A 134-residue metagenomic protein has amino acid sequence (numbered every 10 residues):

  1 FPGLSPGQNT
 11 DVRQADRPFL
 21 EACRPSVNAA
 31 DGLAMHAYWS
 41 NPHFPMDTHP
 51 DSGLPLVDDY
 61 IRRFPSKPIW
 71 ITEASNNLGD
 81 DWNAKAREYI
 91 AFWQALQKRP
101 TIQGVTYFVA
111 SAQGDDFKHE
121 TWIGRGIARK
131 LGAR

Functional and structural regions predicted by a protein language model:
F1-G7, V27-A30: A substrate-binding/cap region within the structured catalytic cores of diverse enzymes
P6-R17: Active-site-adjacent "subsite" loops/lids of carbohydrate-active enzymes
D11-V12, P45-T48, D80-A84: Short, solvent-exposed loop/turn segments at secondary-structure boundaries
D16-D51, V57-D58, P65-N77, Q103-Q113 (+1 more regions): Aromatic- and acid-rich polysaccharide-binding/catalytic face of secreted or lumenal carbohydrate-active enzymes
P18, A22, P55-D59, A84-A95: Alpha-helical scaffolding segments of alpha/beta enzyme cores, especially the outer helices of TIM-barrel or partial
S66, A91, A95-R134: Aromatic-rich peripheral "rim/lid" segments of glycoside hydrolase catalytic domains that contact and position glycan
